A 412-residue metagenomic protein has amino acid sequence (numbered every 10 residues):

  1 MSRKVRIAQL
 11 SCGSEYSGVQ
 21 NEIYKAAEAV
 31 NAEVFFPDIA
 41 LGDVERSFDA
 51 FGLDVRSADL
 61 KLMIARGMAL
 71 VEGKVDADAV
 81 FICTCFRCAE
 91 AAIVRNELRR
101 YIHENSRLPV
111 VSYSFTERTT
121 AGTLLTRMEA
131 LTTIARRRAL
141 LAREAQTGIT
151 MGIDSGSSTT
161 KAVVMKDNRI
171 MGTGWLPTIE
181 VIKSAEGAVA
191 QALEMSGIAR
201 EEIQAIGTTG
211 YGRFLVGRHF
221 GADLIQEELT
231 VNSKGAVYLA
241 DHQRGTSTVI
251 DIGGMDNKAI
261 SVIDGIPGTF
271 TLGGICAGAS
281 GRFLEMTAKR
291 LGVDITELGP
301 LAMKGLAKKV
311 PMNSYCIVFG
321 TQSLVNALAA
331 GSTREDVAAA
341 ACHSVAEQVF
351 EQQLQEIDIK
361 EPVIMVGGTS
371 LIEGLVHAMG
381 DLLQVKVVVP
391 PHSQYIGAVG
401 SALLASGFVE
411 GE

Functional and structural regions predicted by a protein language model:
M1-G156, V163-G174, I179, A185-Q191 (+2 more regions): An N-terminal assembly and electron-transfer interface module characteristic of large anaerobic redox and radical
V34-D38, S106-T116, D223-T230, G380-V399: Conserved phosphate-binding/catalytic loops in two-lobed NTP-binding clefts
R56, L60-M63, M68, G320-Q355 (+1 more regions): Adenine-nucleotide phosphate-binding core of ATP-dependent small-molecule kinases
V71-K74, V189-Q204, A240-Q243, V349-E361: Phosphate/pyrophosphate-binding loops at sites that engage ATP/ADP/AMP, CoA/4′-phosphopantetheine, polyphosphate
T126, A130-A145, R213-I250, K258-G265 (+2 more regions): Conserved phosphate-binding catalytic cores of ATP/NTP-utilizing and phosphoryl-transfer enzymes
E144-R169, T246-I263, V310: Gly/Thr-rich phosphate-binding beta-strand-loop-beta motif of the actin/hexokinase/Hsp70
T178-I182, D264-K304, L403: Glycine-rich phosphate-binding loop plus the immediately following alpha-helix
G210-G212, D358-L382, S393-G397: Glycine-rich phosphate-binding loops at beta-strand->alpha-helix junctions
